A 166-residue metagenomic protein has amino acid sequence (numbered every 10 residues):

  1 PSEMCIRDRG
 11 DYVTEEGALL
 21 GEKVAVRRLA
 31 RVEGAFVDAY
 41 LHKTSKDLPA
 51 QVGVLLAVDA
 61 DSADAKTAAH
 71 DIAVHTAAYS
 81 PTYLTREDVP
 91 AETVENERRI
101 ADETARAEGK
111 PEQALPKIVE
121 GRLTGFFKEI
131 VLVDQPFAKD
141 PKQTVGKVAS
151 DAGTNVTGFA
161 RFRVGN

Functional and structural regions predicted by a protein language model:
S2-N166: N-terminal assembly/interaction segments in proteins that build large macromolecular machines
